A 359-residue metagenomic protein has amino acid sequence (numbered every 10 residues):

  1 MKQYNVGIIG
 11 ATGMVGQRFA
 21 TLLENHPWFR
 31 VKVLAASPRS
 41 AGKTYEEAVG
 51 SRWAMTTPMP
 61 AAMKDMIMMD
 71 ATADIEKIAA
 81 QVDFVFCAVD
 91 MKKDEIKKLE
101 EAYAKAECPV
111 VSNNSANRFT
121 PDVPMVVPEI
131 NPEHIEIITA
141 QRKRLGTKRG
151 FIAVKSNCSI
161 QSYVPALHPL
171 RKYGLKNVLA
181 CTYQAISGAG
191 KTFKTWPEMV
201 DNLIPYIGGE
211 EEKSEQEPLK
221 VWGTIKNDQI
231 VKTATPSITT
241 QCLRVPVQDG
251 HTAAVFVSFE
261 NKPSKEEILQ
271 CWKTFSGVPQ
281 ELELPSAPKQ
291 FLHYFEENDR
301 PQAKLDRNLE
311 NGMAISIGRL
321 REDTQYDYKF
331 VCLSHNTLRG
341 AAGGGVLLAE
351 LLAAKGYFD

Functional and structural regions predicted by a protein language model:
M1-P205, S237, L309, I315-S316 (+3 more regions): N-terminal Rossmann-like NAD(P) cofactor-binding subdomain of oxidoreductases, focused on the glycine-rich
S187-D359: Charged docking surfaces used in two-component/phosphorelay signaling
